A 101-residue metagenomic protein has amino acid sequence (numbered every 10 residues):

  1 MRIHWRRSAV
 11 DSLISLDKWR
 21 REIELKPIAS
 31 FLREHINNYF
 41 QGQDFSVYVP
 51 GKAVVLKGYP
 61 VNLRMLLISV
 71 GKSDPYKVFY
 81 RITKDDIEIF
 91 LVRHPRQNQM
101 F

Functional and structural regions predicted by a protein language model:
M1-V70: Basic, Lys/Arg-enriched alpha-helical interface segments
I68-F101: Enriched for short, Lys/Arg-rich terminal
